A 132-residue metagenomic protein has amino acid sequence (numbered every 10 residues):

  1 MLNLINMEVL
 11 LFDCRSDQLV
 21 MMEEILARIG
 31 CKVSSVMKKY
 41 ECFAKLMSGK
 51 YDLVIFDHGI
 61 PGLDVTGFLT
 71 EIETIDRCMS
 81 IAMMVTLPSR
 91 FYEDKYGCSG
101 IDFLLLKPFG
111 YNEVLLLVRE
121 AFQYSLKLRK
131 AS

Functional and structural regions predicted by a protein language model:
R15-S34: Two-component/phosphorelay signaling modules centered on CheY-like receiver
S35-L53: Acidic, metal-coordinating helix/loop segments flanking the phosphotransfer/catalytic sites of two-component signaling
K38, D64-G67: Acidic catalytic/metal-coordinating carboxylates
D57-G59: Active-site residues of response regulator receiver
T66-C78: Short amphipathic alpha-helix used as the core "switch/output" element in two-component signaling
G67, L87-F103: Alpha4 helix (beta4-alpha4-beta5 surface) of REC/receiver domains from two-component response regulators
C78-R90: A short, hydrophobic beta-strand element within the central beta-sheet of small alpha/beta folds
F109-R119, L126: C-terminal output helix
